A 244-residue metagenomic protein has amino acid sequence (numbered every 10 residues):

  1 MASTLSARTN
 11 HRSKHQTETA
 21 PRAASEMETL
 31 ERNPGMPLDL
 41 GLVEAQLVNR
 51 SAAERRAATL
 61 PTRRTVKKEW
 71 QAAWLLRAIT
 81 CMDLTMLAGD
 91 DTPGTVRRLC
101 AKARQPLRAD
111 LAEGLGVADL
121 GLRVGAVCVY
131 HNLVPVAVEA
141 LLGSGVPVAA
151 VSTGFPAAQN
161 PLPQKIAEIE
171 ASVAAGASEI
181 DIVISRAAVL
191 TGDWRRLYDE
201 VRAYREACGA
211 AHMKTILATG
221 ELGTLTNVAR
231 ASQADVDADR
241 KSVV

Functional and structural regions predicted by a protein language model:
M1-S3, V243-V244: Short intrinsically disordered, low-complexity coil segments enriched in acidic
A2-T153: N-terminal capping/small domains of soluble enzymes
A72-A73, R77, T92-L122, N132-V244: Alpha/beta enzyme core
